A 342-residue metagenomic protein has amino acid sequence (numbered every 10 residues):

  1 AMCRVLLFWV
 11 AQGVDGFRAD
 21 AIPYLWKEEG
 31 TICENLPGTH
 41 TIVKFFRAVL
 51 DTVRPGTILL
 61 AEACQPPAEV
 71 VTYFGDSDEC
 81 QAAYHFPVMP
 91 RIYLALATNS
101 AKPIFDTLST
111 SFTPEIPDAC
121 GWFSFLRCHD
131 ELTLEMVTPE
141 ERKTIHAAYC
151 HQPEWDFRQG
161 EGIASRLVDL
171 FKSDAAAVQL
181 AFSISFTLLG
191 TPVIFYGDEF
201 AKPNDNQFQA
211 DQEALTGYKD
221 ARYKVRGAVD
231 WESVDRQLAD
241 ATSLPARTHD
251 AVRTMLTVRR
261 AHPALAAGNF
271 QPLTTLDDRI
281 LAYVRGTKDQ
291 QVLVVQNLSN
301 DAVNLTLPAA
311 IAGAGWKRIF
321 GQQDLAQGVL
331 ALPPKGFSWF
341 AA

Functional and structural regions predicted by a protein language model:
A1-A342: Active-site and adjacent substrate-binding regions of carbohydrate-active enzymes
